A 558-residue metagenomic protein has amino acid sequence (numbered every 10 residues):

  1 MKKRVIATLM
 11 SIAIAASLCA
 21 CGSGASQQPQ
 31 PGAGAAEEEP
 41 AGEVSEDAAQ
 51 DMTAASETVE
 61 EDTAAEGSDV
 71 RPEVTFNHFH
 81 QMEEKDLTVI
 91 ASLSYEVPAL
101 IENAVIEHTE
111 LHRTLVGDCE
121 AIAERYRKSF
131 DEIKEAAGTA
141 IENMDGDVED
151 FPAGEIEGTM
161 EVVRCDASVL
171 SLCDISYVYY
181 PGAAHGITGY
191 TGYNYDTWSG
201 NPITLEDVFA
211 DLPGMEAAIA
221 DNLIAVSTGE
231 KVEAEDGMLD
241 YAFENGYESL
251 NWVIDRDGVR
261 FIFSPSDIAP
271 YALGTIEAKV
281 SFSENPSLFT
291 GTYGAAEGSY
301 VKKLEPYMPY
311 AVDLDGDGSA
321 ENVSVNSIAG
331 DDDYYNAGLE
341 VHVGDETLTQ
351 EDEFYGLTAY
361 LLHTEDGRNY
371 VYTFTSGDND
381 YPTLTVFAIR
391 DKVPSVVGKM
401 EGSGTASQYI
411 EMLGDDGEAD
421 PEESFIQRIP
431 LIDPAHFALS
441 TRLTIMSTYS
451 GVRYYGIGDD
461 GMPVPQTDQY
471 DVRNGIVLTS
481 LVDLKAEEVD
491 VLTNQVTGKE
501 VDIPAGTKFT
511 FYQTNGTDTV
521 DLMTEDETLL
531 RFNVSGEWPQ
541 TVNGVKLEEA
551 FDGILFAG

Functional and structural regions predicted by a protein language model:
M1-I12, G22: Positively charged n-region of N-terminal signal peptides that target proteins for export
S17-A20: C-terminal motif of bacterial Sec signal peptides marking the signal peptidase cleavage site
G22-A25, P29-P31, A54-D315, N322 (+7 more regions): Compositionally biased intrinsically disordered regions enriched in Thr/Gly
D62-E84, I254-A311, I389-P394, K399-G402 (+1 more regions): Acidic, small-residue rich beta-repeat scaffolds with periodic aromatic anchors
D166-C173, G367-Y372, D433-L439: Short, hydrophobic/aromatic-rich segments at coil-to-beta transitions
V312-S324, T364-Y372, G417, A435: Acidic, glycine-anchored loop motifs typical of Ca2+
D332-G344, E488-L492, V520-D521: Short polybasic amphipathic segments
T347-D352: A short beta-strand motif characteristic of beta-propeller blades
